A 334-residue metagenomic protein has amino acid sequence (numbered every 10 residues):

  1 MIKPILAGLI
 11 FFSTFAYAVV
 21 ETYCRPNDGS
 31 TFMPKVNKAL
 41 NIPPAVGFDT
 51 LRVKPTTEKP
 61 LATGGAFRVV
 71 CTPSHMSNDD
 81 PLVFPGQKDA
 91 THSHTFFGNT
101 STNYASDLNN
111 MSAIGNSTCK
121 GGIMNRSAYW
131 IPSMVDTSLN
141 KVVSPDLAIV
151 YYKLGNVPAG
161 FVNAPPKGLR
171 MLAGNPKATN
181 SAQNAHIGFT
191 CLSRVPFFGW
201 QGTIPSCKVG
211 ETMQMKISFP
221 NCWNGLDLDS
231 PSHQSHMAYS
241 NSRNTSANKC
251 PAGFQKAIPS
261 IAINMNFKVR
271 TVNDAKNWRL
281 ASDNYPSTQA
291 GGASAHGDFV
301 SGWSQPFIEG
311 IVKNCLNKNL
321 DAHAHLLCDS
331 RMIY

Functional and structural regions predicted by a protein language model:
M1-E21: Fungal secretory targeting signals
V20-T91, T95-I217, N224-Y334: Primary mode marks residue(s) on the alpha4-beta5-alpha5 output face of response regulator receiver
